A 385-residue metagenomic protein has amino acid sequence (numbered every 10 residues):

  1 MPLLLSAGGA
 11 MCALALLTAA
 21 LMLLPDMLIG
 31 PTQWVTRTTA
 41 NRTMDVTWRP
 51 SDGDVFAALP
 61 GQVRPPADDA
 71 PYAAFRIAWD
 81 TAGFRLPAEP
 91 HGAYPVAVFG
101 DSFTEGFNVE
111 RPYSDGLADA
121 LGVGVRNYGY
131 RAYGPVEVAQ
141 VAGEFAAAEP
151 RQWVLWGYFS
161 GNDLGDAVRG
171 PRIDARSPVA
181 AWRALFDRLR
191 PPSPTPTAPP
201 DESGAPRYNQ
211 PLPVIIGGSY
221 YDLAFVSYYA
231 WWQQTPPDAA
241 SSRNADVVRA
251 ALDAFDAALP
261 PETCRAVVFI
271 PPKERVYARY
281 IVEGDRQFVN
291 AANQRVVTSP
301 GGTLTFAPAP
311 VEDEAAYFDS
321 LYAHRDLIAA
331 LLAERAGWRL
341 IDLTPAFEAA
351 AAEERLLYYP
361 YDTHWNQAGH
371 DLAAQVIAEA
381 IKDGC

Functional and structural regions predicted by a protein language model:
M1-M11, P25, I29, P360-C385: Histidine-centered active-site loop/cap adjacent to the catalytic His in serine esterases/O-acetyl transfer systems
A15-T36: Membrane-interface motif at the C-terminal end of an N-terminal transmembrane signal
I29-V123, E312, A316-Y322, D326-I328 (+1 more regions): Membrane/wall-proximal cationic-aromatic binding patches
P95, E105-L185, T197-D201, A205-Y208 (+1 more regions): Conserved SGNH/GDSL esterase-like catalytic core that processes O-acyl groups on lipids and polysaccharides
G100, G129, L155-F159, A266-P271: Short beta-strand segments
A139, A245, R249-L252, Q367-A378: Short, amphipathic alpha-helical "lid/cap" segments that border enzyme active or binding sites
S160-L327, E348: Serine-dependent acyl-ester chemistry module
